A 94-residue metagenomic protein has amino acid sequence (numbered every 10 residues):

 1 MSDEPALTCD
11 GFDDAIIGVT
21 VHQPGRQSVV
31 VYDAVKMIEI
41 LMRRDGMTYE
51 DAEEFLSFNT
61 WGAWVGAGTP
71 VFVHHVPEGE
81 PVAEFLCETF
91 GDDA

Functional and structural regions predicted by a protein language model:
M1-A94: C-terminal alpha-helical interaction appendages
